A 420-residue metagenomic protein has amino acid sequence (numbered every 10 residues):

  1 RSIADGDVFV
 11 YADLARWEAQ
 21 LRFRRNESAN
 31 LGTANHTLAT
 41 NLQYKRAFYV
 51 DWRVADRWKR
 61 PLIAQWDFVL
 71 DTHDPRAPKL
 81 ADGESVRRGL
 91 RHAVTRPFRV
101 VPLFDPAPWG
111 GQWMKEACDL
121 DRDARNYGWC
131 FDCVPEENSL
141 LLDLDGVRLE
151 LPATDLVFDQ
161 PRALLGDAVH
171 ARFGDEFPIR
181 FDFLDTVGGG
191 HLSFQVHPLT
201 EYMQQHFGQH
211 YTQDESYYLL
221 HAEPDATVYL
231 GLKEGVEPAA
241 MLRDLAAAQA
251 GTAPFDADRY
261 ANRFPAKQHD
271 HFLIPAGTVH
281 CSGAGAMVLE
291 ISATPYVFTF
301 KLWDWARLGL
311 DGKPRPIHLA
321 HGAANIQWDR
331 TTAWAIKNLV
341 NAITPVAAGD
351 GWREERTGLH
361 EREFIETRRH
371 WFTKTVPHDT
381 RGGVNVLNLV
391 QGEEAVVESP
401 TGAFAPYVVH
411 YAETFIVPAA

Functional and structural regions predicted by a protein language model:
R1-G32: ATP-dependent NMP and nucleoside kinases share a basic, alpha-helical "lid"
R25-R87: Small-molecule kinase domains that catalyze NTP-dependent phosphoryl transfer to phosphate-bearing small molecules
W66-A239, D304-I343, T367-R369: Transition-metal
L192, E215-Y217, A284-A306, A420: A short hydrophobic beta-strand segment most commonly corresponding to one strand of the jelly-roll/cupin
M203-Q205, L219, V279-A284, L289-S292 (+4 more regions): Short beta-strand His + acidic residue motifs that chelate non-heme Fe in jelly-roll/DSBH and cupin folds
H221-P275: Intrinsically disordered, low-complexity linker/loop segments enriched in Gly/Pro and charged/polar residues
A261-L273, V397-A419: Short acidic-glycine-tyrosine-enriched beta hairpin
A324-N385: Functionally critical, mid-to-C-terminal surface segments that flank or help form catalytic/ligand
